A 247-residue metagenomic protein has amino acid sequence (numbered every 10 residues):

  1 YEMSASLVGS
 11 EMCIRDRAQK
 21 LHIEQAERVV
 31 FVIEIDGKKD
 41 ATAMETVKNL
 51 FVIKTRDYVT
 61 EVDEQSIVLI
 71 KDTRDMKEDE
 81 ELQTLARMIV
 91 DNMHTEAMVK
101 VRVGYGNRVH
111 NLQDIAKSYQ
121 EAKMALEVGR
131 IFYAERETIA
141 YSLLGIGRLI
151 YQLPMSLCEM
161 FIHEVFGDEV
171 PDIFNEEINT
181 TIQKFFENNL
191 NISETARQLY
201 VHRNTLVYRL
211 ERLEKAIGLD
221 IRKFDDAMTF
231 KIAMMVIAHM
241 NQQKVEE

Functional and structural regions predicted by a protein language model:
Y1-G9, C13-I14: Single conserved hydrophobic/aromatic residue that forms the stacking wall/gate of nucleotide- or nucleobase-binding
E11-E247: Cytosolic nucleotide-utilizing catalytic cores of signal-transduction proteins
